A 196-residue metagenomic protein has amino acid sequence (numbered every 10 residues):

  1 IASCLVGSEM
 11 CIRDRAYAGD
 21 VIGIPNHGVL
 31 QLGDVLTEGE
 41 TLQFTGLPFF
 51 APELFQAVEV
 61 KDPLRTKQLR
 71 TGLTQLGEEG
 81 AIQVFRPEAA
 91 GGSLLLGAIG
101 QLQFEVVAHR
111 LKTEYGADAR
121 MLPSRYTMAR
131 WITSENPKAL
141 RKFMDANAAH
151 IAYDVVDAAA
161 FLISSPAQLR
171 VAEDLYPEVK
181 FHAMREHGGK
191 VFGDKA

Functional and structural regions predicted by a protein language model:
I1-G7, C11-I12: Single conserved hydrophobic/aromatic residue that forms the stacking wall/gate of nucleotide- or nucleobase-binding
G28, T41-V156: Charged, conformationally dynamic linker/hinge segments that couple catalytic or nucleotide-dependent chemistry
V35, L69, I132, S164 (+1 more regions): Short conserved micro-motifs at the rims of enzyme active sites and ligand-binding pockets
T37, H109-L111, L175-E178: Composition- and surface-driven signal marking solvent-exposed, interaction-prone regions in large proteins
V155-A196: C-terminal accessory nucleic-acid interaction domains of nucleic acid-metabolism proteins
